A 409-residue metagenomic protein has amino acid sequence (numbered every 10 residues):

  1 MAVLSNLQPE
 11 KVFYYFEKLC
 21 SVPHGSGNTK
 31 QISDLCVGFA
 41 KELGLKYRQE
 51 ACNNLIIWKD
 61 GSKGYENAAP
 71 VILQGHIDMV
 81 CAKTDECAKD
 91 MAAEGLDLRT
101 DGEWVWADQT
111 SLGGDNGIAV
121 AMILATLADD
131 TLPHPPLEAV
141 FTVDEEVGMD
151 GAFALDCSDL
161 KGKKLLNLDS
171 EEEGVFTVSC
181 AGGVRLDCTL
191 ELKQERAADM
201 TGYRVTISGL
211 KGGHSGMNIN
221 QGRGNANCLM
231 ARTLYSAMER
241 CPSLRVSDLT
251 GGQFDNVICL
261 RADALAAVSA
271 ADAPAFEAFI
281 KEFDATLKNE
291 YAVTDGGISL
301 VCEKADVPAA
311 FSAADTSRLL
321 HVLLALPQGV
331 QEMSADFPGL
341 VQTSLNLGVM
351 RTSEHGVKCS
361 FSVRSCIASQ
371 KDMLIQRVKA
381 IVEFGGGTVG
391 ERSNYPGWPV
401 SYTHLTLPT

Functional and structural regions predicted by a protein language model:
A2-W104: Acidic/His- and Gly-rich active-site-bordering loop/insert found across diverse amide/peptide-bond hydrolases
E17-S21, G252, L265, S299-A309 (+3 more regions): A short beta-alpha structural unit
Y65-K163, R185, T189-E191, D199-G202 (+2 more regions): Active-site metal-coordination/substrate-binding segment of hydrolases, especially metallo-dependent peptidases
D78, K281-Y291, A380-G387: A common structural junction motif
C157-T177: A glycine-rich helix N-cap at a beta->alpha junction
E195-M200, I219-T250, A270-S344: Acidic-enriched catalytic cores of C-N bond-cleaving enzymes acting on peptides and small amides
E332-E383: Non-catalytic terminal/interface segments that mediate subunit docking, oligomerization, and allosteric communication
T403-T409: Conserved small/polar residues in nucleotide/adenosyl-binding loops
